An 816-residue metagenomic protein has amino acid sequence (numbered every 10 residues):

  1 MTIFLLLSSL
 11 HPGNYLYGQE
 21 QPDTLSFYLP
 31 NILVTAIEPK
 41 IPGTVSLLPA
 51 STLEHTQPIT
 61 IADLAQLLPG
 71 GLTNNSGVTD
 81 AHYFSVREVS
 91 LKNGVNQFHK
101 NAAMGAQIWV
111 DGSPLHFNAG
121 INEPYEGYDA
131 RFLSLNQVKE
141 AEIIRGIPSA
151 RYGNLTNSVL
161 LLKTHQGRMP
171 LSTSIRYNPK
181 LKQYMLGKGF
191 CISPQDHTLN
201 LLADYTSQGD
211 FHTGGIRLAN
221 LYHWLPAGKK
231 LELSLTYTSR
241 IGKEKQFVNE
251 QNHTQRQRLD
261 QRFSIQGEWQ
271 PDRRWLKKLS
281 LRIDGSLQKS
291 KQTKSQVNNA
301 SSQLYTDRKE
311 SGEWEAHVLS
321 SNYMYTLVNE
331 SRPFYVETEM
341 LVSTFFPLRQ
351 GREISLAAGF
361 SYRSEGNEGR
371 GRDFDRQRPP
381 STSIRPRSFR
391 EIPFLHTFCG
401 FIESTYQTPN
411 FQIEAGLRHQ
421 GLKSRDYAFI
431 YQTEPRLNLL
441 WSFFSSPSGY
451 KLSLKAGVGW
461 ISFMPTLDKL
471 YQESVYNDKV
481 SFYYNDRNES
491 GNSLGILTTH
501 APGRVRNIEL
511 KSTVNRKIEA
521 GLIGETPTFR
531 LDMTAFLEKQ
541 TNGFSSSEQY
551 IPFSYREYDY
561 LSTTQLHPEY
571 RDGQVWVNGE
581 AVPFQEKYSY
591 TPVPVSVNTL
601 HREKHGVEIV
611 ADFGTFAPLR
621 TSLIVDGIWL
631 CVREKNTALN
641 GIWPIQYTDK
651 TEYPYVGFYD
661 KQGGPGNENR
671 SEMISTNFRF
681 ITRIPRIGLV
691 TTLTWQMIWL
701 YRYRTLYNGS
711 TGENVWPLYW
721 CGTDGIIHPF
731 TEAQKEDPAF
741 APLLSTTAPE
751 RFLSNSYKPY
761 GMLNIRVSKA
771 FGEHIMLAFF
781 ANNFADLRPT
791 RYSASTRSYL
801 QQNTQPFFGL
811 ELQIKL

Functional and structural regions predicted by a protein language model:
Q19-E54: Short, acidic, small-residue-rich periplasmic hinge/interaction motif at the N-terminus of Gram-negative outer-membrane
T35, I61-L64, Y83-S85, W109 (+4 more regions): N-terminal periplasmic accessory domains that precede and gate Gram-negative outer-membrane beta-barrel machines
Q66-L115: Extracytoplasmic beta-strand/coil segments of soluble accessory domains associated with Gram-negative outer-membrane
S113-I144: Short acidic/polar hinge/loop motifs at secondary-structure boundaries that mediate gating or recognition
H223-I241, T254-Y427: Face-selective signature of the C-terminal outer-membrane beta-barrel domain
E391-R530, T534-K539: Structural signature of Gram-negative outer-membrane beta-barrels, strongest in the C-terminal barrel of TonB-dependent
Q407-N410, K539, E557-N708: Gram-negative outer-membrane beta-barrel transporters
N542, Q696-T747, Y757-Y760, R766-L816: C-terminal beta-signal and adjacent terminal beta-strands/loops of Gram-negative outer-membrane beta-barrel proteins
